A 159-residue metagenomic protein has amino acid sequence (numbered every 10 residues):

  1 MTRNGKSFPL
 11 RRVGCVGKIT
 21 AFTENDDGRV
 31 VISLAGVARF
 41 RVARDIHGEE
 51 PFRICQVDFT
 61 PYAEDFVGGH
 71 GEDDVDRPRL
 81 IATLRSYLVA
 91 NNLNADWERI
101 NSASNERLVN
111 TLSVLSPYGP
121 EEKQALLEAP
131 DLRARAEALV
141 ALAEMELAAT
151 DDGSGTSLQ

Functional and structural regions predicted by a protein language model:
M1-Q159: N-terminal low-complexity, acidic/polar interaction/targeting segments
